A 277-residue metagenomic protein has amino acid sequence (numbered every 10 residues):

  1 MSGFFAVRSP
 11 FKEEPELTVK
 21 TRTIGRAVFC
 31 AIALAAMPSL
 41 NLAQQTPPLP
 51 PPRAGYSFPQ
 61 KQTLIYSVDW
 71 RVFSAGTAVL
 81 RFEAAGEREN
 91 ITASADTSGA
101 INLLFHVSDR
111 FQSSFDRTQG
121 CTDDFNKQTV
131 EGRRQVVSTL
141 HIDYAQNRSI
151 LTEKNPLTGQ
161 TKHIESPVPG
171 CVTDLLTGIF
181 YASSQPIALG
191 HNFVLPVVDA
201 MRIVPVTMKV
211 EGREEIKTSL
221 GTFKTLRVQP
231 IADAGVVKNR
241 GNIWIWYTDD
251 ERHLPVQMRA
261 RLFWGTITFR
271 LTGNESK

Functional and structural regions predicted by a protein language model:
F4-F5, F11, F29: Aromatic (phenylalanine/tyrosine) cluster motif
K12-E16, K20, N41: Intrinsically disordered, low-complexity polyampholyte segments enriched for Lys and acidic residues
L17-F29: Bacterial N-terminal signal peptides that target proteins for export
V28-S39: Bacterial N-terminal signal peptides
Q45-Q146, Y181-K277: Acidic, serine/threonine-rich low-complexity disordered tracts
S138-F180: Hydrophobic, well-structured mid-protein blocks that either form specific transmembrane helices
